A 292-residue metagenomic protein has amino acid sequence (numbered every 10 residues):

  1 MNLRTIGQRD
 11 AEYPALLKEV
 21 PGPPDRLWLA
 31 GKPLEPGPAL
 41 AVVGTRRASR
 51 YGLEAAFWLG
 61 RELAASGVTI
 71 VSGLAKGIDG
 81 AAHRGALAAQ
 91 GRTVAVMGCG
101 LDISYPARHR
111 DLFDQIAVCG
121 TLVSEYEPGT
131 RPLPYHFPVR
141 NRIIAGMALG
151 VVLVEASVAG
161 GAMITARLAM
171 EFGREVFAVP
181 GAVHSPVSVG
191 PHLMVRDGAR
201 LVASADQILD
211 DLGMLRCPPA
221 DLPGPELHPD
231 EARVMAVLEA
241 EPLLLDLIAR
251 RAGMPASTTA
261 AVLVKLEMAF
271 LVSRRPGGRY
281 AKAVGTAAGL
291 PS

Functional and structural regions predicted by a protein language model:
M1-S292: Glycine-biased, small-residue-rich flexible motifs in mid-sequence functional cores and linkers
